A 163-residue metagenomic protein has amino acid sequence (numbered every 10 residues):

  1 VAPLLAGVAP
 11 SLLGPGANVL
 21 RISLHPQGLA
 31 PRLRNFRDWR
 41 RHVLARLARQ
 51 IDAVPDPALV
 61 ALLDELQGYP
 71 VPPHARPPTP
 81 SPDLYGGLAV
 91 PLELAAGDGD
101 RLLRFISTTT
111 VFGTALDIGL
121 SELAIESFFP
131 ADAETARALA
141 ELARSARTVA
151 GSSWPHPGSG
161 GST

Functional and structural regions predicted by a protein language model:
A2-W154: Hydrophobic protein-protein interaction segments
S152-S153, S159-S162: Serine residues within intrinsically disordered or low-complexity segments
